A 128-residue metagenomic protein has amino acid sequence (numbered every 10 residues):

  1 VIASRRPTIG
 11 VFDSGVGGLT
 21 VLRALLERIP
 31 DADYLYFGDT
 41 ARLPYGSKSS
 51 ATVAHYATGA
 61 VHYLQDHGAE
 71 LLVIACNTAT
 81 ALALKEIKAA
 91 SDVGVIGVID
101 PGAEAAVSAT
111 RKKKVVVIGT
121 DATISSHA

Functional and structural regions predicted by a protein language model:
V1-A128: Non-catalytic structural scaffold of enzyme domains
